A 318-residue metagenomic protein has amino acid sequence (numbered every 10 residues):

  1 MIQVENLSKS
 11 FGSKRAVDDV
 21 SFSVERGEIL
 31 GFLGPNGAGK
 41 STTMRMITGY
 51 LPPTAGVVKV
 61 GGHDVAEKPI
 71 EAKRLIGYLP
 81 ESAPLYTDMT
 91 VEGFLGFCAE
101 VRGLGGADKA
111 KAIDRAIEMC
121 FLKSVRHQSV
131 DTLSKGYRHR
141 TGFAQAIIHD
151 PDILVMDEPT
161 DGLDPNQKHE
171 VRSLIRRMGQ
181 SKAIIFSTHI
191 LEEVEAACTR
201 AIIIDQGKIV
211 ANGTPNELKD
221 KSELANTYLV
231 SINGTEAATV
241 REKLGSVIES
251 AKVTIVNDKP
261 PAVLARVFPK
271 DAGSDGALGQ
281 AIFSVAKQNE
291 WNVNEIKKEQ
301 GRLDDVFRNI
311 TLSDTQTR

Functional and structural regions predicted by a protein language model:
I2-V4, K9-D205, V210-A211: ABC transporter nucleotide-binding domains
K9, H127, V253-D258, K298: Hydrophobic/anchoring residues in structured secondary elements
G62, P69, G234, D271 (+1 more regions): Short loop or secondary-structure boundary microenvironments that flank and position key functional residues
E100-G103, E223, L312-Q316: Non-catalytic alpha-helical coupling and interface elements of nucleotide-dependent molecular machines and regulators
F121, H169, E249-I255, N292-I296: A short linear hydrophobic-aromatic micro-motif
R172-K270: ABC transporter nucleotide-binding domain
K270-R318: C-terminal coupling/interaction segments
